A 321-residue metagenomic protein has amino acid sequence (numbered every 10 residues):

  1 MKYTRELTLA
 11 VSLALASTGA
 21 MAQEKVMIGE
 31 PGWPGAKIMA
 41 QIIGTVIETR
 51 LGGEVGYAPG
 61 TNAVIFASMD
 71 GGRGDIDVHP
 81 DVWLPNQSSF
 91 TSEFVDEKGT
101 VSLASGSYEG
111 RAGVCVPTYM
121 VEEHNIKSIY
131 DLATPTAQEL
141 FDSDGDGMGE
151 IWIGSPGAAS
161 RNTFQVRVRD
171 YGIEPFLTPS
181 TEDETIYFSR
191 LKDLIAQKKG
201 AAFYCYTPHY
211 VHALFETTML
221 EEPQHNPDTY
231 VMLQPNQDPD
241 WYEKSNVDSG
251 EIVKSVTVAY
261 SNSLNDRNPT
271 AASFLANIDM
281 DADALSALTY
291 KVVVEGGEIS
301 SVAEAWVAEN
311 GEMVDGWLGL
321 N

Functional and structural regions predicted by a protein language model:
S17-G19: N-terminal signal peptide c-region/cleavage motif recognized by signal peptidases
Q23-G35, G53-A58, M148-W152, L275: Short, well-ordered beta-strand elements
G35-G53, V168: Short, polar/charged alpha-helical segment
A40, A58-K98, I186, R190 (+1 more regions): Pocket-flanking alpha-helical
I76-D81, W152-V231: Ligand-binding pocket segment of bilobal, Venus flytrap-like solute-binding proteins
G99-W152: A conserved helix-loop-strand patch within extracytoplasmic ligand-binding domains of the periplasmic binding
A112-E122, K254-R267: A bilobed periplasmic-binding-protein/Venus flytrap-type ligand-binding module shared by bacterial periplasmic
E251, L264-N265, A272-N321: C-terminal functional modules
